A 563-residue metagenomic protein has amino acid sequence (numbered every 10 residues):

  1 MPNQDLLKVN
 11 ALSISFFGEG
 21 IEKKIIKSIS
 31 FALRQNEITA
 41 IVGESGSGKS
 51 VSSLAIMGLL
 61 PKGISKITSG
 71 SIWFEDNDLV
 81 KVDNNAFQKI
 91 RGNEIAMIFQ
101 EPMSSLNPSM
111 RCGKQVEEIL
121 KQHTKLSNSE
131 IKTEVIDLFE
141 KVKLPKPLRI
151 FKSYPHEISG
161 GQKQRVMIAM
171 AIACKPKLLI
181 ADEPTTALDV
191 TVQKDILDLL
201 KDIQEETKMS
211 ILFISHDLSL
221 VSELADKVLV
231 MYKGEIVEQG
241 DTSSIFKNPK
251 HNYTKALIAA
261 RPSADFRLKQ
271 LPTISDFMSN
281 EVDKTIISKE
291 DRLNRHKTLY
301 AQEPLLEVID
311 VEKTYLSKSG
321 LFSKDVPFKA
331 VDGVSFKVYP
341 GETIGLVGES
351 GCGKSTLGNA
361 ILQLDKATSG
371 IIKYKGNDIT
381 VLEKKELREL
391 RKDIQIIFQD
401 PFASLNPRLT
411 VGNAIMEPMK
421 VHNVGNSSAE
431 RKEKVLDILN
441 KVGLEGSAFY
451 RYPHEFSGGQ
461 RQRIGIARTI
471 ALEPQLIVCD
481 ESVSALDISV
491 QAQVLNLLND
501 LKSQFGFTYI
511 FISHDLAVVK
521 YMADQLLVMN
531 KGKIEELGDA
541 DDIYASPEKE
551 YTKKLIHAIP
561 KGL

Functional and structural regions predicted by a protein language model:
K66-D78, G370-D378, L390: Conserved ABC transporter NBD signature motif
G92, H156, C174, H454 (+1 more regions): Conserved signature/switch motifs of ABC ATPase nucleotide-binding domains
E130-R149, A429-S447, I556-H557: Conserved ABC ATPase "signature" region
S153-I158, Q162, Y452-F456, Q460: Conserved ABC ATPase signature
A173-K177, A471-Q475, Q491: A short, proline-enriched helix->beta-strand linker immediately N-terminal to the Walker B motif in ABC-type P-loop
Q239-G240, N248, I534-G538, S546: ABC ATPase "signature
